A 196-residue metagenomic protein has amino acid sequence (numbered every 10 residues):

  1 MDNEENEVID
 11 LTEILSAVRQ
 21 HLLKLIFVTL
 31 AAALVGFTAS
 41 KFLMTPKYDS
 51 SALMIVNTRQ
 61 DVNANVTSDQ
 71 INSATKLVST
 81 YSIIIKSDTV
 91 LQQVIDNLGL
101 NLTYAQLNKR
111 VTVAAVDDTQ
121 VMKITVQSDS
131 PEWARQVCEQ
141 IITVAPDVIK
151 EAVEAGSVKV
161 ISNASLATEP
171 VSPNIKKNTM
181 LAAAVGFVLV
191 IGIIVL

Functional and structural regions predicted by a protein language model:
M1-L196: Hydrophobic and amphipathic membrane-targeting/association helices
